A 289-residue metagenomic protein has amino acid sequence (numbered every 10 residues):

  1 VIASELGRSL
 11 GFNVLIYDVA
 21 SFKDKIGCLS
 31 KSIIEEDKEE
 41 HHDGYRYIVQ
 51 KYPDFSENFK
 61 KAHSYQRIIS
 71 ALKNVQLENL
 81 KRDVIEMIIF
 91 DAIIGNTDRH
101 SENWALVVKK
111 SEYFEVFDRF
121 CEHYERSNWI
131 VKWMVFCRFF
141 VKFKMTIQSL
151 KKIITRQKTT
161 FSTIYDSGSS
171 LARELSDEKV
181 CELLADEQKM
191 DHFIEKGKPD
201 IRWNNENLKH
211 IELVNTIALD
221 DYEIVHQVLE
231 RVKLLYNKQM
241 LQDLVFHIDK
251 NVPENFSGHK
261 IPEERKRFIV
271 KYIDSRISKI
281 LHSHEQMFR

Functional and structural regions predicted by a protein language model:
V1-P53: Conserved ATP-binding subdomain of kinase catalytic cores across diverse folds
I2, V84-I93, F193-I194, N204: Solvent-exposed aromatic/hydrophobic patches embedded in short alpha-helical segments
R8-F12, K73-Q76, I89-T97, K109-Y113 (+2 more regions): Hydrophobic/aromatic-lined pockets within catalytic cores
L15-V19, D91, L150: Catalytic micro-motifs at enzyme active sites that drive phosphoryl/nucleotidyl and oxygen chemistry
K25-G27, M87-I89, S101, T160-I164: Extracellular structured ligand-interaction cores
S32-I88, I93, F114-F143, N251: ATP-dependent phospho-/nucleotidyl transfer catalytic cores
H100, A105-V107: Conserved protein-kinase catalytic-loop segment immediately C-terminal to the catalytic Asp of the HRD motif
V108-R289: C-terminal catalytic region of ATP-dependent kinase domains
